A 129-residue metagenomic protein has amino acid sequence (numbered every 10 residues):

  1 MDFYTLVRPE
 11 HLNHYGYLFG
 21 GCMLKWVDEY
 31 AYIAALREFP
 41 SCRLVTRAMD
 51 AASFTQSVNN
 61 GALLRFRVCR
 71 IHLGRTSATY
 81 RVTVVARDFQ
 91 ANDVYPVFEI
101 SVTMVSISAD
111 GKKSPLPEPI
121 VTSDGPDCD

Functional and structural regions predicted by a protein language model:
M1-A48, V105-D129: Hot-dog-fold acyl-thioester-processing enzymes
D2, V58-N60, I71-D129: HotDog/MaoC-like acyl-thioester-processing domains
V7-H11, M49-Q56, A86-D88: Short, well-ordered turn and helix-capping elements at secondary-structure junctions
Y32-R67, I71-L73, S77-T79, Y95-I100: Hydrophobic beta-strand-centered segment that forms part of the acyl-chain substrate-binding groove
